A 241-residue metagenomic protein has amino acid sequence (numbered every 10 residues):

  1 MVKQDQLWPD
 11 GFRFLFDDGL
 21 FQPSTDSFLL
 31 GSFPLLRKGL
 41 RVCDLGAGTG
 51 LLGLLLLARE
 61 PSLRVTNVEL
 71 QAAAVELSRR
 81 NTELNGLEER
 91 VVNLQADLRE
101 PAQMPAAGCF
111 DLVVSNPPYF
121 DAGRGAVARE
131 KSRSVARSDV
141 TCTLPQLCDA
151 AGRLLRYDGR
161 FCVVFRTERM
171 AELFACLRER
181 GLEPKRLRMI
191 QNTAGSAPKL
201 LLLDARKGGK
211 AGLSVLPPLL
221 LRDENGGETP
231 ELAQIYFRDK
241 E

Functional and structural regions predicted by a protein language model:
K3-R41, A47-T49, L54-R59, D204 (+1 more regions): SAM-dependent Rossmann-like transferase core, predominantly class I methyltransferases with a strong bias toward
W8, L36, L87, R178-G181: Short, structurally constrained coil/turn elements that cap an alpha-helix or connect an alpha-helix to the following
R13, R64, R90-V92, E183-R186: Conserved beta-strand segments of alpha/beta enzyme cores
L15, G19, P23, T141-P198: Conserved Class I SAM-dependent methyltransferase catalytic core
S32-A126, D149: Conserved SAM/SAH cofactor-binding pocket of Class I
P117-Q146: Mobile active-site "lid"/loop adjacent to the S-adenosyl-L-methionine
A197-E241: SAM/dcSAM-binding transferase cores
